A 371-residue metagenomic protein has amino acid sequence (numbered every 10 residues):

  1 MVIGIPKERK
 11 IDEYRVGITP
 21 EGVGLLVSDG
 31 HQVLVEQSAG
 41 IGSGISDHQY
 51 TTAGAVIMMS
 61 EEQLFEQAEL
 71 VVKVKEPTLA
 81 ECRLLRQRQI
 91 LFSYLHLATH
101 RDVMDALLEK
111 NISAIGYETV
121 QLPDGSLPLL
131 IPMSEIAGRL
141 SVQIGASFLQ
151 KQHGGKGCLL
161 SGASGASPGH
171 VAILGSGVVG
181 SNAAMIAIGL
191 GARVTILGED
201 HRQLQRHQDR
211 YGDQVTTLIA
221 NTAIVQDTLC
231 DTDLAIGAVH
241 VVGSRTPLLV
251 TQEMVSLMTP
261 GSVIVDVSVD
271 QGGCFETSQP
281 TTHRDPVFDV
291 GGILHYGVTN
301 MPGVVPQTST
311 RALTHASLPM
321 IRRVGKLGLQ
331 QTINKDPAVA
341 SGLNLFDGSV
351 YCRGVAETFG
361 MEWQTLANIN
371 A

Functional and structural regions predicted by a protein language model:
P6-I45, Q152-H240: Glycine-rich phosphate/diphosphate-binding loop of Rossmann-like nucleotide-binding domains
D12-G17, A80-L84, S93, V242-V250 (+1 more regions): Glycine/threonine-rich flexible loop motifs
V23, D47, M104, V142 (+3 more regions): Generic hydrophobic/aromatic pocket-lining and core-packing "Φ" positions
G54-Q67, L218-T228: Short acidic low-complexity segments
E66, L70-L149: Phosphate/diphosphate ligand-binding glycine-rich loop within oxidoreductases
E69, K75-E76, L95-H96, H240-G243 (+2 more regions): Short glycine-/small-residue-rich Rossmann-like dinucleotide-binding loops
E118-L159, P168, V269, C274-A371: Adenosine-phosphate binding glycine-rich loop
D209-G292: Rossmann-like adenosine-cofactor binding region
